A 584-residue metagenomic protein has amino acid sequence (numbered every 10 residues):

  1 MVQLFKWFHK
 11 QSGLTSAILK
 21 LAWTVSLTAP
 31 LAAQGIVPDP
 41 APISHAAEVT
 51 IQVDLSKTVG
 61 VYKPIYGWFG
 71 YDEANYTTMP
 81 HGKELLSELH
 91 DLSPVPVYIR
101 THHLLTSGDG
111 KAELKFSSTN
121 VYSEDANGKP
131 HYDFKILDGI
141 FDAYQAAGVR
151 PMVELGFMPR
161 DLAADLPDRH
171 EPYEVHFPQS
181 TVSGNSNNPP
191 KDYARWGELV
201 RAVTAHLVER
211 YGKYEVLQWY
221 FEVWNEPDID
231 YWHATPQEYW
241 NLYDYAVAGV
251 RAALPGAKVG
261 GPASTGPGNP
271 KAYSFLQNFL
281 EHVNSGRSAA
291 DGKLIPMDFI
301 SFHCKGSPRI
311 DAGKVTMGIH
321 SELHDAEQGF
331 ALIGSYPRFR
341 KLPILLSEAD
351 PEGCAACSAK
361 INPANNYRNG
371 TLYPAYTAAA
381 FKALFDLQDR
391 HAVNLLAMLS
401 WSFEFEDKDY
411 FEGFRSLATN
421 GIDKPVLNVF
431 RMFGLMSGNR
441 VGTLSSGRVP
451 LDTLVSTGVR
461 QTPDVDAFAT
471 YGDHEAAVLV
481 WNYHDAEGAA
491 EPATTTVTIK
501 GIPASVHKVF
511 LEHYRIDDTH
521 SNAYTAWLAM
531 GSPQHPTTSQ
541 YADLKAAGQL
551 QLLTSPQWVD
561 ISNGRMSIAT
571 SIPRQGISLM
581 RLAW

Functional and structural regions predicted by a protein language model:
M1-A17: N-terminal secretory signal peptides that target proteins for export/translocation
S16-A32: Bacterial N-terminal signal peptides
A33-Y220, P236-P267, D291-P296, S335-R340 (+5 more regions): Non-catalytic accessory regions flanking glycosidase/transglycosidase catalytic cores in CAZymes
M158-R160, W224-I229, S264-N269, E348-A355 (+1 more regions): Short, internal active-site loops enriched in acidic
K191, A234-E238, G313-H320, R368-L372 (+1 more regions): Alpha-helix capping and helix-loop boundary segments enriched in small/acidic/polar residues
V200, L217-W219, V223-N225, A257 (+5 more regions): Aromatic- and acid-rich polysaccharide-binding/catalytic face of secreted or lumenal carbohydrate-active enzymes
K305-G313, Y336-P374, F403-L417: Active-site clefts of carbohydrate-active enzymes
G329: Active-site-proximal cofactor/substrate-binding loop regions of enzyme domains
